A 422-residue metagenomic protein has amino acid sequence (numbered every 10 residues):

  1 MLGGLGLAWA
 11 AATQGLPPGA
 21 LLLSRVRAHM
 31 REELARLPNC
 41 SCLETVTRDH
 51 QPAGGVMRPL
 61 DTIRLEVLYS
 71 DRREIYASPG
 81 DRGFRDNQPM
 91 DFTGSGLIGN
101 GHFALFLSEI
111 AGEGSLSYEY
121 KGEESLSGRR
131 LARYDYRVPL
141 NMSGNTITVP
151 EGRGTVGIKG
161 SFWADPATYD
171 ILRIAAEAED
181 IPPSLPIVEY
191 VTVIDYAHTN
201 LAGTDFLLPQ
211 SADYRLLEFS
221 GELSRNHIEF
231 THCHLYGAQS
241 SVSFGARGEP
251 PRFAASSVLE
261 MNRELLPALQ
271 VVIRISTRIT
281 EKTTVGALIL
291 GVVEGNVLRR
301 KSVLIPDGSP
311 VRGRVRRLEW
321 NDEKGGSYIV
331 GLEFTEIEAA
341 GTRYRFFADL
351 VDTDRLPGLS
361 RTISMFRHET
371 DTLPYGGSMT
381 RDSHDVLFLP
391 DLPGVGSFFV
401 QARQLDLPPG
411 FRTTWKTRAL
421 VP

Functional and structural regions predicted by a protein language model:
M1-G6: Bacterial N-terminal signal peptides
L7-A10, N87, T380-R381, V400: Intrinsically disordered, low-complexity, compositionally biased regions/tails
A11-I158, P166-L172, E177-E264, V421-P422: Structured extracytoplasmic
E123, W163-A164, E336-I337: Hydrophobic beta-strand positions
E151-S161, I329, A402: Glycine-rich, flexible loop segments associated with nucleotide phosphate handling
K159-D165, L298-R299: Active-site and channel-lining beta-strand-loop segments that bind or position nucleotide-derived/phosphorylated
L172, A197, E260-P422: Contiguous beta-sheet cores, especially beta-hairpins with glycine/small-residue-rich turns and Gly-(small hydrophobic)
